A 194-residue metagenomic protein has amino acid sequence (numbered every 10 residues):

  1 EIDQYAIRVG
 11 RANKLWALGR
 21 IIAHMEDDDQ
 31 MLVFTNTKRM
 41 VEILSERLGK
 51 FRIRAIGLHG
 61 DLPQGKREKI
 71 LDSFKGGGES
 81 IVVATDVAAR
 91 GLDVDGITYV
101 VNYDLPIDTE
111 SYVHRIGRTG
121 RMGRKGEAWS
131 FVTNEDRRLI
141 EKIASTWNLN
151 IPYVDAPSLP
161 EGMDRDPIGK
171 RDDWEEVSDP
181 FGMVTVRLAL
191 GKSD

Functional and structural regions predicted by a protein language model:
E1-K192: Conserved helicase RecA-like core
